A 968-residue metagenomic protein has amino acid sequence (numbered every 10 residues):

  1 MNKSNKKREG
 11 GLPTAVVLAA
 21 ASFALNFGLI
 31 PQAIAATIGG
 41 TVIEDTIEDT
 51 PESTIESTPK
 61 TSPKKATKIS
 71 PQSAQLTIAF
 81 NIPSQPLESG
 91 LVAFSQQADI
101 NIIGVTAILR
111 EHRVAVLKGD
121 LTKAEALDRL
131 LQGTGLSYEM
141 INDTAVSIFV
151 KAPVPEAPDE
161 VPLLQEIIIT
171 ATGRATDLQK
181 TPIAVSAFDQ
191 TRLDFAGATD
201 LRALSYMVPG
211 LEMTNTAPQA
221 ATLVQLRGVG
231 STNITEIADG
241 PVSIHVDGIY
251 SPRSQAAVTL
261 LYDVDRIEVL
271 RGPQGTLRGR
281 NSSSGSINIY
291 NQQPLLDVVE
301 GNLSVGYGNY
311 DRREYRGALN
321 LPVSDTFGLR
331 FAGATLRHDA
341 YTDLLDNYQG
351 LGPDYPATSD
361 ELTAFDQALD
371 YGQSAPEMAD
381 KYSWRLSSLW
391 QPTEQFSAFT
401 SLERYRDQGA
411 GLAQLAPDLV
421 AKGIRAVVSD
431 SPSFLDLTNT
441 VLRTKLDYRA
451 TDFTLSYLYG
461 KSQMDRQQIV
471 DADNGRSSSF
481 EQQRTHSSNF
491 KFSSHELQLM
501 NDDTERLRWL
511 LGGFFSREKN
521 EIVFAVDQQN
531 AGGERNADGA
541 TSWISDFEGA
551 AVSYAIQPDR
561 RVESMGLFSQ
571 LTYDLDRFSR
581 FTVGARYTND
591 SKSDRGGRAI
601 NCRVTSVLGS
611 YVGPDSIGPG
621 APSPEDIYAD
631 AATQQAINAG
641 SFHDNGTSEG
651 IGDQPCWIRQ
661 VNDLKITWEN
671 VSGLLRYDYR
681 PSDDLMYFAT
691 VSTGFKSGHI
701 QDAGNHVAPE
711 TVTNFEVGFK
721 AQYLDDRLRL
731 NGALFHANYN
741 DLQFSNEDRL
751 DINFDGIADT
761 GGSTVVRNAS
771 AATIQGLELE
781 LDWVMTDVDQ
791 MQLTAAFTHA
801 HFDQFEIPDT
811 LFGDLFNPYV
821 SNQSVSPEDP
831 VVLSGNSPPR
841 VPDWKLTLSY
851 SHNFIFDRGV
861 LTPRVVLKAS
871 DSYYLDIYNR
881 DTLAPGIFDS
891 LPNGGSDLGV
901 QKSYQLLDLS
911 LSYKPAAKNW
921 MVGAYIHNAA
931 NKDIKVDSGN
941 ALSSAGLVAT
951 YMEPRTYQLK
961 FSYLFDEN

Functional and structural regions predicted by a protein language model:
G39-I69, L91-A93, F149-D194: Short, acidic, small-residue-rich periplasmic hinge/interaction motif at the N-terminus of Gram-negative outer-membrane
S147-I148, L201, L223-Q225, H245 (+4 more regions): N-terminal periplasmic accessory domains that precede and gate Gram-negative outer-membrane beta-barrel machines
E166-I167, K445-V470, D678-G694, A708-A796 (+1 more regions): Membrane-embedded beta-barrel scaffold of Gram-negative outer-membrane proteins
I234-T235, V242, D247-P273: Short acidic/polar hinge/loop motifs at secondary-structure boundaries that mediate gating or recognition
E300, Y307-A410, T438-T444, K491 (+5 more regions): Transmembrane beta-barrel wall of Gram-negative outer-membrane proteins
L389-E394, L499-D502, F514-S516, P558-A737: Structural signature of Gram-negative outer-membrane beta-barrels, strongest in the C-terminal barrel of TonB-dependent
M500, L510, R577, F581 (+4 more regions): Gram-negative outer-membrane beta-barrel transporters
N738-N740, S745, K868-P885, S912-N968: C-terminal beta-signal and adjacent terminal beta-strands/loops of Gram-negative outer-membrane beta-barrel proteins
